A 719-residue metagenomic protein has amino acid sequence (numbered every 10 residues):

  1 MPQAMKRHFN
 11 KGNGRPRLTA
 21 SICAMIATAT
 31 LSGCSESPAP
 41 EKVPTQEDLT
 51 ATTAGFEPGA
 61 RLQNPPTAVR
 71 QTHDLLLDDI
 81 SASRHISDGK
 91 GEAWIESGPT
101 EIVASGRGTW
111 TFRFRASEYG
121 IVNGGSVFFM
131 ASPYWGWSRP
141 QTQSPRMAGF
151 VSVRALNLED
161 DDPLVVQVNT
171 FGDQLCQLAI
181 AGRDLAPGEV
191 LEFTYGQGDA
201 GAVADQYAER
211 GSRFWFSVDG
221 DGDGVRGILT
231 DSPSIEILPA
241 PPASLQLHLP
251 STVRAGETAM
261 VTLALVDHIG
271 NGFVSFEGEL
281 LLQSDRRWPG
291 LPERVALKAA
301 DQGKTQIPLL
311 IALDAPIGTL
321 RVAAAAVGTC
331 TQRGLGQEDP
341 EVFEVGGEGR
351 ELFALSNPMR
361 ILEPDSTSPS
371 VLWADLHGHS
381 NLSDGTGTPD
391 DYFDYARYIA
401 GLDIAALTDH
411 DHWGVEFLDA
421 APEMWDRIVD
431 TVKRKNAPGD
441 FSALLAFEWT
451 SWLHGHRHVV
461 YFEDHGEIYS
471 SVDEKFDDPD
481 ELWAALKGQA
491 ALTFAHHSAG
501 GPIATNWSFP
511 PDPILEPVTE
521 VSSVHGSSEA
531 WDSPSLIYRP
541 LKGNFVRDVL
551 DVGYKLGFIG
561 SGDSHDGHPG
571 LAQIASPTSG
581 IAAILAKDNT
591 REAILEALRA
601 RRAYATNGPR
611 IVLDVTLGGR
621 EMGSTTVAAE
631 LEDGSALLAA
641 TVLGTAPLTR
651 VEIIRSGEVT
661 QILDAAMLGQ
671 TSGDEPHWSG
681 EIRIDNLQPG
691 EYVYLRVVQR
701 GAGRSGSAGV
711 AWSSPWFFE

Functional and structural regions predicted by a protein language model:
M1-R15: N-terminal secretory signal peptides that target proteins for export/translocation
P16-A24: Sec-dependent signal peptide recognition, specifically the positively charged N-region followed immediately by
T30-G33: C-terminal motif of bacterial Sec signal peptides marking the signal peptidase cleavage site
S35-S37: Bacterial signal peptide processing site
P40-S244, P250, R254: Ser/Thr/Pro/Gly-rich, low-complexity intrinsically disordered stalk/linker tracts of secreted and surface-exposed
T142, V151-A155, D162-R183, T262-G290 (+2 more regions): Ordered, small/hydrophobic-rich secondary-structure cores
I180-R183, L191-E209, A296-A315, G680-L687: Short, hydrophobic beta-strand segments
G256-T258, T262-H268, G272-K298, I307-E719: Extended, charged catalytic domains and RNA/DNA-binding interfaces, predominantly in divalent-metal-using enzymes
